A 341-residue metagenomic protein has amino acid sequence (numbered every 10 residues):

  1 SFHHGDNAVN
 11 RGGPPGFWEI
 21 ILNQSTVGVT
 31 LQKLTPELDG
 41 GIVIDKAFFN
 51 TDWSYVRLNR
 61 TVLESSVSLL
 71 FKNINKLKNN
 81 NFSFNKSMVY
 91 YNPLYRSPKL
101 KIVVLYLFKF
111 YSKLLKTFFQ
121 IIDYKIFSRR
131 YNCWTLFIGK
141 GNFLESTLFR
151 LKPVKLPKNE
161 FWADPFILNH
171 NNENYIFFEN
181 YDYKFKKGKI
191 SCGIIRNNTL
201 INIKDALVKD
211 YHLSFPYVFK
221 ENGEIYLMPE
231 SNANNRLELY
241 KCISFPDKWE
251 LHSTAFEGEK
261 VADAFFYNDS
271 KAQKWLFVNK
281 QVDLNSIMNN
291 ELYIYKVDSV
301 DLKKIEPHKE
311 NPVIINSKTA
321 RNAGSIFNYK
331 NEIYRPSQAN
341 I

Functional and structural regions predicted by a protein language model:
S1-T117: Donor/substrate-binding cores of folate-linked one-carbon enzymes
L107-I341: Carbohydrate-active catalytic/glycan-binding domains of CAZyme proteins, especially the secreted or lumenal ectodomains
